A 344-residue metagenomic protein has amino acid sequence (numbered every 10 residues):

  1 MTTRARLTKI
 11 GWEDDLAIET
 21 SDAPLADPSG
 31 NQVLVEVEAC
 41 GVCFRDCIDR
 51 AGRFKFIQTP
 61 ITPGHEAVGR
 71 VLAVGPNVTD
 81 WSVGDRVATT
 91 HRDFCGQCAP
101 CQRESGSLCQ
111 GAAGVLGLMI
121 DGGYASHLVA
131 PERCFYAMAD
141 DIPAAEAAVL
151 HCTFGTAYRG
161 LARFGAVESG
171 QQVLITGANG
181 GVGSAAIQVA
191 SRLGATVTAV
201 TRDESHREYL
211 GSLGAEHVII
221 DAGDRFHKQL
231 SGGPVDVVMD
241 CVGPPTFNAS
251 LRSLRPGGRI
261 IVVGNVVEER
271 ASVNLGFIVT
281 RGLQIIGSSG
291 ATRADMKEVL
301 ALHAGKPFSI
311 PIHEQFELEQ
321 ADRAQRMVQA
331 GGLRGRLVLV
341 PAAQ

Functional and structural regions predicted by a protein language model:
T3-A5, V173, G232, P307-P311 (+1 more regions): C-terminal capping/lid region of NAD(P)-dependent oxidoreductase domains
P24-G41, R53-Q102, A139-I142: Glycine-rich beta-strand-centered segment in the early N-terminal region that forms part of a ligand/cofactor-binding
A88, D236-M239: N-terminal Rossmann-like NAD(P) cofactor-binding module of classical short-chain dehydrogenase/reductase
D93-G177: NAD(P)H dinucleotide-binding glycine-rich loop of Rossmann-like/cofactor-binding domains, especially the beta1-alpha1
D140-G223: Mid-domain Rossmann-like dinucleotide-binding core that forms the NAD(H)/NADP(H) cofactor-binding site
L193, E204, G211, V242-P311 (+1 more regions): Glycine-rich phosphate-binding loop and adjacent beta-alpha segment of Rossmann(oid) nucleotide-cofactor-binding
D224-G233: Short amphipathic alpha-helix with an adjacent loop that forms part of the alpha/beta core around
